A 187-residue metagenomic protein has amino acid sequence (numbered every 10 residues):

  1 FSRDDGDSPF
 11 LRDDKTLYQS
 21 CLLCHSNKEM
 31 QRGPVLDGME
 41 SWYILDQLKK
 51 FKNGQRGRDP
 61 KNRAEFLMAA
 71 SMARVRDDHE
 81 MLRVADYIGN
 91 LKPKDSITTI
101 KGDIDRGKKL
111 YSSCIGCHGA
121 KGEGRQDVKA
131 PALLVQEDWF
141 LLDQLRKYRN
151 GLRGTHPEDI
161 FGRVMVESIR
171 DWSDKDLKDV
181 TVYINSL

Functional and structural regions predicted by a protein language model:
F1-R12, K49, N53, S186: N-terminal export/targeting leaders of redox proteins
D4-E29, T99-E123: Sequence/structural segment immediately N-terminal to covalent heme-attachment motifs in c-type and related
D14-N53: The feature marks the first
K15, Q19, W42, D46 (+7 more regions): Solvent-exposed, polar/charged alpha-helical surfaces in well-ordered, non-transmembrane soluble domains, broadly
Y18-C21, G33, S41, E65 (+4 more regions): Disulfide-stabilized extracellular ectodomain repeats and their linkers
M30-D37, K52-L82, I88-L91, S96-G102 (+2 more regions): Axial heme c-ligation environment in periplasmic c-type cytochrome domains
D105-L152, E167: A charged, solvent-exposed segment within the mature domains of Sec-exported extracytoplasmic proteins
